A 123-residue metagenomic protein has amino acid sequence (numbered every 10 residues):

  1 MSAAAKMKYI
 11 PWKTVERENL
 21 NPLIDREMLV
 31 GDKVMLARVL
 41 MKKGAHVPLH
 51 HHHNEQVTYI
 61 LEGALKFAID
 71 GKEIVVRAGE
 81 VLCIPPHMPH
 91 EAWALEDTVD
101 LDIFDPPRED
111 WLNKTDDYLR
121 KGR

Functional and structural regions predicted by a protein language model:
M1-K33, D116-R123: A short, N-terminal "cap"/entry segment at the start of jelly-roll beta-barrel domains of the cupin/DSBH fold
E27-M28, V39-L40, V47-H52, W93: Short histidine-centered beta-strand/loop micro-motifs that create catalytic or ligand/metal-coordination sites
D32, A68-K72, L95: Short strand-coil-strand connectors
L40-K42, H52-F67: Short, conserved beta-strand element in jelly-roll/cupin
L61-E62, R77-A78, E96: A cytosolic small-molecule/anion-sensing beta-strand core signal
G71-P86: Short acidic-glycine-tyrosine-enriched beta hairpin
P86-D110: Ligand-binding loop in jelly-roll beta-barrel domains
